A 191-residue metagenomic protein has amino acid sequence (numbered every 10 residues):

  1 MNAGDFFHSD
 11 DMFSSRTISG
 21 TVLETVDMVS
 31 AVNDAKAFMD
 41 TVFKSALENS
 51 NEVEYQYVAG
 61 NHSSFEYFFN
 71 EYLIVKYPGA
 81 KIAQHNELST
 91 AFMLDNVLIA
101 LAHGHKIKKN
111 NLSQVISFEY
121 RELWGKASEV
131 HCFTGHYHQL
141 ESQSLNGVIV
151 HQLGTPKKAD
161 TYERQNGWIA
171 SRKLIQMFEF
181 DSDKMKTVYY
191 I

Functional and structural regions predicted by a protein language model:
M1-I82: Core catalytic region of metal-dependent phosphoesterases/phosphodiesterases, especially metallo-beta-lactamase-like
L47, A80-N86, M93-Y190: Conserved beta-sheet core of the metallophosphoesterase superfamily
E66-F68, A91-N96: Short, solvent-exposed polar/charged micro-motifs at secondary-structure junctions
Y72-K76, S89, A102: Carbohydrate-active enzyme catalytic cores, enriched for enzymes that act on polyanionic acidic polysaccharides
